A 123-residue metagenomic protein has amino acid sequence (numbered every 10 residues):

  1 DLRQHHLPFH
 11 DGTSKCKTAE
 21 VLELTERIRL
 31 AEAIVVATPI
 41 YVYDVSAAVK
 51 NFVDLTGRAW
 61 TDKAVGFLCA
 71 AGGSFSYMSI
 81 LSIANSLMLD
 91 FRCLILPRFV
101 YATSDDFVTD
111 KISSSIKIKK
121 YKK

Functional and structural regions predicted by a protein language model:
D1-T56, S115-K123: N-terminal beta1-alpha1-beta2 submodule of the flavodoxin-like/Rossmannoid cofactor-binding fold
H10-G12, I80, V108-D110: Short aromatic-enriched loop/helix-cap "lid" or pocket-rim segments at secondary-structure transitions that line
E23, L94-K123: Glycine-rich phosphate/pyrophosphate-binding loop and the adjoining helix
I28, L87-M88: A generic structural signal for well-ordered alpha-helical segments
I40, C69-S74, T103-F107: Acidic, glycine-rich active-site loops and adjacent beta-strand->loop/helix elements that engage anionic groups
V53, A84-L87: Short, well-ordered amphipathic alpha-helices
L55-C69, L89-A102: Short, acidic/small-residue loops that bind anionic groups at enzyme active sites
V65-A84: Rossmann-like NAD(P)(H) cofactor-binding subdomain of soluble oxidoreductases
